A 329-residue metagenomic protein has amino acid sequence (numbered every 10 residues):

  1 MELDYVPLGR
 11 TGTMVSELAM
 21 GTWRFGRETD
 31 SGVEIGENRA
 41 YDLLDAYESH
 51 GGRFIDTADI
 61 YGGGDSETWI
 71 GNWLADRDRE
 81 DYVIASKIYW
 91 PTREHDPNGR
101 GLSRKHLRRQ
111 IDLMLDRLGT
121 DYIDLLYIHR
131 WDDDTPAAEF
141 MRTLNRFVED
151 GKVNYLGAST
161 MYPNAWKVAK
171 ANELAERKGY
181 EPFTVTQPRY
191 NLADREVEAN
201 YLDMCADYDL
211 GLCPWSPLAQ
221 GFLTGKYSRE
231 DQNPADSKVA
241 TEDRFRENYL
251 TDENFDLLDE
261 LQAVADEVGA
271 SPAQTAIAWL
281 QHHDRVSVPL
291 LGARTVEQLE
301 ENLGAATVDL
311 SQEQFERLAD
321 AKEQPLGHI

Functional and structural regions predicted by a protein language model:
M1-Y82, E149: N-terminal binding-site loop/beta-alpha segment at the start of enzyme catalytic domains that lines or forms
E2-V6, Q110-I111, E196: Alpha-helical scaffolding within the catalytic cores of extracellular/periplasmic polymer-degrading hydrolases
M20, T57, S86, L125-I128 (+4 more regions): Conserved beta-strand positions
R24-N38, R93-R108, H129-D134: Active-site mouth loops of central-metabolism enzymes
V33-Y47, L102-L118, W166-N172: Short, acidic/polar
E80-R93, T186-P188: A short, structured active-site edge motif that brings together acidic residues
L115-T135: Active-site groove signature of glycoside hydrolases
D132-D320, P325-I329: Beta/alpha (TIM)-barrel catalytic core signal, keyed to glycine-rich beta->alpha loops juxtaposed to Asp/Glu that bind
